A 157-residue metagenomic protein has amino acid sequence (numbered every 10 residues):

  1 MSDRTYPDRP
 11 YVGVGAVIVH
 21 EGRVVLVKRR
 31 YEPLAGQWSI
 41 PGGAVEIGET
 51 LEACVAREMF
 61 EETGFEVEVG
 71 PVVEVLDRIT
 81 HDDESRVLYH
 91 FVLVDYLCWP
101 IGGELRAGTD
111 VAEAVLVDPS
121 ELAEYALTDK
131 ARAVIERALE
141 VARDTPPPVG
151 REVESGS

Functional and structural regions predicted by a protein language model:
M1-Y6, D82-R86: Short, P/G- and charge-enriched loop/turn segments at secondary-structure junctions
S2-V24, L97: Conserved N-terminal beta-strand and adjoining loop/helix that marks the start of the Nudix/MutT-like hydrolase domain
P33-G36: A conserved beta-turn-beta hairpin within the catalytic core of GNAT-like acetyltransferases that forms part
I40-V73, Y96: The catalytic Nudix box helix
D77-E104: Active-site-adjacent beta-strand/loop module that shapes the phosphate/pyrophosphate-binding cleft
R106-A138: NUDIX/MutT-family hydrolases
A133-S157: Charged phosphate-binding loop/patch that engages nucleotide di/tri-phosphates or the phosphate backbone of nucleic
